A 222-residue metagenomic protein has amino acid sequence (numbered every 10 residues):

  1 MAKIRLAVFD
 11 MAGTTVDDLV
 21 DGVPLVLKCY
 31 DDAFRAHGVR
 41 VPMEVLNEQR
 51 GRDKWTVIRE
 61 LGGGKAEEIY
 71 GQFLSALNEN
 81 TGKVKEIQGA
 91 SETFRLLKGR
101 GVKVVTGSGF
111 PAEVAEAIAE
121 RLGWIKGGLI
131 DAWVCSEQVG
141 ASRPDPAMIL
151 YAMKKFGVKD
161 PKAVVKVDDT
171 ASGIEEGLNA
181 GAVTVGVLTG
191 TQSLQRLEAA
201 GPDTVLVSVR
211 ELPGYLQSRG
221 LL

Functional and structural regions predicted by a protein language model:
M1-R5, P42-E44, R95, P111-L222: Asp-based, Mg2+/Mn2+-dependent phosphohydrolase catalytic module
A2-R100, E116: N-terminal helical cap/lid subdomain that shapes the substrate entry/recognition surface in HAD-like hydrolases
D21, G64, T81-Q88, G109 (+3 more regions): Residues at secondary-structure transition points
